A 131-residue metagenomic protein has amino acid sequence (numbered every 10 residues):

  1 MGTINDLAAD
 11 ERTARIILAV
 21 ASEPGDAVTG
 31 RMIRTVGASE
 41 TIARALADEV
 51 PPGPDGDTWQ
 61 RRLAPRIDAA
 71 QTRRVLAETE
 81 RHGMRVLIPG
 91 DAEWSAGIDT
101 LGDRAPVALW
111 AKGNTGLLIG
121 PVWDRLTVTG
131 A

Functional and structural regions predicted by a protein language model:
M1-A131: Short, positively charged patches
